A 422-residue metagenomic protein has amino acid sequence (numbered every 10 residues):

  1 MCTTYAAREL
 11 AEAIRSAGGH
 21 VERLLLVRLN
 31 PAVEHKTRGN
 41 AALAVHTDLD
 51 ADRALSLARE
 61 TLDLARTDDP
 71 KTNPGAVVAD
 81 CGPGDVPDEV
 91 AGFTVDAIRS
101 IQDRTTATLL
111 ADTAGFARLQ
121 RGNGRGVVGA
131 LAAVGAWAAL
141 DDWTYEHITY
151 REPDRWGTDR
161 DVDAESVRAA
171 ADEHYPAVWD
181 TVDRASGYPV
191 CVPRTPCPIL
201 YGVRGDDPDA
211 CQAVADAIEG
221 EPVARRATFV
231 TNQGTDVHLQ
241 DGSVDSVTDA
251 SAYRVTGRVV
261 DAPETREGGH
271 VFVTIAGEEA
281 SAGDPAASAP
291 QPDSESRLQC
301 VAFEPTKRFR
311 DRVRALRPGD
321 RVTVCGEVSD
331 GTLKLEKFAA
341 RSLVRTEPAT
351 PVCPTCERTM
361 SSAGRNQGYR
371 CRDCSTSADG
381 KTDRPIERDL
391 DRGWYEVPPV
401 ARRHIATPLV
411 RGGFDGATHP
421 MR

Functional and structural regions predicted by a protein language model:
L25-V27, T382-R422: Long, charge-rich boundary regions
A54, A58, L62, D68-Y253: Long, hydrophobic alpha/beta structural blocks
F229-T231, C353-C356, C371-C374: Short cysteine-rich clusters marking metal-coordination/redox-active sites
D249-G269, A349: Structural detector for short beta-strands of small beta-barrel domains
A252-D261, R314-D330, F338: OB-fold and OB-like beta-barrel modules that bind single-stranded nucleic acids
A262-T306: OB-fold (S1/OB) nucleic-acid-binding surfaces
R321, E327-P354: OB-fold/S1-family single-stranded nucleic acid-binding modules
R365-S377: Cysteine-rich micro-motifs
